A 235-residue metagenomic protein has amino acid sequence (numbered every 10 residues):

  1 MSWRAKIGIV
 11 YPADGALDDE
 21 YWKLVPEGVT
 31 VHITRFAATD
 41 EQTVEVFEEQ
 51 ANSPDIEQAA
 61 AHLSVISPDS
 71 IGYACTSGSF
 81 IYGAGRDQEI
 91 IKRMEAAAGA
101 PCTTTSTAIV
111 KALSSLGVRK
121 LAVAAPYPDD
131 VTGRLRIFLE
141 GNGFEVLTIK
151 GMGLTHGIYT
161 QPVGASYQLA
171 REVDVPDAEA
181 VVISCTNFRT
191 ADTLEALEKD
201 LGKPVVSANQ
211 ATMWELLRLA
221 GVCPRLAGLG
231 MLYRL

Functional and structural regions predicted by a protein language model:
M1-Q58, A124, D129-P162: N-terminal glycine-rich anion-binding loop in soluble enzyme alpha/beta folds
A5, V29, A97, P101-L113 (+4 more regions): Hydrophobic structural segments
S53-I66, S166-A178: Short, well-structured alpha-helical segments in soluble
A60-T103: Glycine/small-residue-rich loop that forms an oxyanion/phosphate-binding "nest" at active or ligand-binding sites
D69-A74, A122-V123, A178-C185: Periplasmic-binding protein-like
R93-T155, G230-R234: Conserved beta-alpha
G153-Y159, L201-R225: Short, flexible loop segments at boundaries between secondary-structure elements
L169, V173-L197, M213: Hydrophobic alpha-helical
